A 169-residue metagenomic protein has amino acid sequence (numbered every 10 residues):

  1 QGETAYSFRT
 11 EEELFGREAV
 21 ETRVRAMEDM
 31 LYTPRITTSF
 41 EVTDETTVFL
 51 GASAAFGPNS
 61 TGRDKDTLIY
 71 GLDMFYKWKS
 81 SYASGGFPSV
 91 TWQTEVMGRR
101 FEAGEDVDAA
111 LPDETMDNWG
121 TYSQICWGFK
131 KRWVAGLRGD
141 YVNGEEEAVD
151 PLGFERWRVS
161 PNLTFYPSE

Functional and structural regions predicted by a protein language model:
Q1-N59: Aromatic- and glycine-enriched pocket-lining scaffold segments that form the walls of small-molecule binding clefts
G2, T94, K131-W133, L163-F165 (+1 more regions): Generic low-polarity alpha-helical segments
T37-S39, F75-K77, C126, T164-Y166: Transmembrane beta-barrel domains of outer membrane proteins
E45-V149, W157-R158: Detector for outer-membrane/organellar transmembrane beta-barrel domains, recognizing the amphipathic beta-strand
D150-E169: Short hairpin/turn module used for nucleic-acid contact or packing/dimerization
